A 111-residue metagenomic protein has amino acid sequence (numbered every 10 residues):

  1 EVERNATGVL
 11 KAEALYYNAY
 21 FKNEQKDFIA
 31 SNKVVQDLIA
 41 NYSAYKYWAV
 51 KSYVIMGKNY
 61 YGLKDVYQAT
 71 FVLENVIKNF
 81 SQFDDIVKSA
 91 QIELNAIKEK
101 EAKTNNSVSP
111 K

Functional and structural regions predicted by a protein language model:
E1-K111: Acidic, polar-rich low-complexity tracts and alpha-helical solenoid repeat scaffolds
